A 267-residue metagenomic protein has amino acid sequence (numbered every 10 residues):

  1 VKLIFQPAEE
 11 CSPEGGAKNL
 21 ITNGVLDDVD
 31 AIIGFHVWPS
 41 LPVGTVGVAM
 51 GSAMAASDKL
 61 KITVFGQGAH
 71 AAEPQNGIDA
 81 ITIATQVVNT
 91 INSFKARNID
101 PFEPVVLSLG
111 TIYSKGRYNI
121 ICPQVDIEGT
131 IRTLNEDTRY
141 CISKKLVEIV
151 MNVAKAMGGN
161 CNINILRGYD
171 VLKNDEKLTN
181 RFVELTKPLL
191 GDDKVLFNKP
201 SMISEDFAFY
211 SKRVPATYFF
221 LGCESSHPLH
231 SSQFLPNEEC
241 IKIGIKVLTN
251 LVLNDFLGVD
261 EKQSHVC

Functional and structural regions predicted by a protein language model:
V1-C122, S204-E205: Histidine/acidic-residue-rich, glycine-tolerant segments that coordinate divalent metal ions
T82-C267: Metal-dependent amide/peptide-bond hydrolase catalytic core, centered on the "pita-bread" metallohydrolase fold
